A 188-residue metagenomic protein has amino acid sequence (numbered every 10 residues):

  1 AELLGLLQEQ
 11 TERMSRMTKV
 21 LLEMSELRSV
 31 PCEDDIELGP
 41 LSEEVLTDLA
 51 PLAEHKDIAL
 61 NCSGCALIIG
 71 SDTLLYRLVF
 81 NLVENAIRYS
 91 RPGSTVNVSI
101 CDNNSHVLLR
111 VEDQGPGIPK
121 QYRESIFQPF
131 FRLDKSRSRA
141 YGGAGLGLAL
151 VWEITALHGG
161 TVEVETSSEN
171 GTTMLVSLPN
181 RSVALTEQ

Functional and structural regions predicted by a protein language model:
L6-M14: Short alpha-helical segment of the dimerization/phosphotransfer core of two-component systems
L52-C62: Short conserved segments within the C-terminal catalytic ATPase subdomain
A86-I87: Short helix-loop "hinge" at the ATP-lid/N-box region of the Bergerat-fold HATPase_c
G93-S105: Short beta-strand/loop element within the Bergerat-fold HATPase_c
D113: Acidic ATP/Mg2+-coordinating residue in the GHKL
I118-R132: Short conserved segment of the HATPase_c
G159-G160: Conserved glycine-rich
